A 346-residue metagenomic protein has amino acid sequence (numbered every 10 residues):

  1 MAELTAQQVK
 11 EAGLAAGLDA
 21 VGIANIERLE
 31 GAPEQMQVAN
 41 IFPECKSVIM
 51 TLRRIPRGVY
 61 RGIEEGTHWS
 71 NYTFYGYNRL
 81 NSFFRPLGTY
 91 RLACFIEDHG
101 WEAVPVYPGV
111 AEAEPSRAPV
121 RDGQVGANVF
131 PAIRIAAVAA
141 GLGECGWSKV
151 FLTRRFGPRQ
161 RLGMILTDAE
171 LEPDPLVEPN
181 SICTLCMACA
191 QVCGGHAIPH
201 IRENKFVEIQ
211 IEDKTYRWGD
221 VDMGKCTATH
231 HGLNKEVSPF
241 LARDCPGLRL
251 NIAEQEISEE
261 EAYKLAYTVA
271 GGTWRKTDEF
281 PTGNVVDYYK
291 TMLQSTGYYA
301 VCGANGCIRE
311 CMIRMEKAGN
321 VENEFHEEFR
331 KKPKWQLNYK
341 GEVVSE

Functional and structural regions predicted by a protein language model:
M1-Y90: Non-catalytic, usually N-terminal nucleic-acid engagement modules in DNA/RNA processing proteins
E27, I55, L171, P199 (+1 more regions): Flexible, active-site-proximal loop/turn residues at the rims of small-molecule/cofactor binding pockets and catalytic
A32, F74, N78-A304, I313 (+1 more regions): Catalytic cores of enzyme domains
I49-T51, I165, C311: Short beta-strand element of the conserved SAM-dependent methyltransferase core
Y60-R61, V104, N320: Short, solvent-exposed secondary-structure capping/transition elements
C307-E346: C-terminal non-catalytic accessory extensions
